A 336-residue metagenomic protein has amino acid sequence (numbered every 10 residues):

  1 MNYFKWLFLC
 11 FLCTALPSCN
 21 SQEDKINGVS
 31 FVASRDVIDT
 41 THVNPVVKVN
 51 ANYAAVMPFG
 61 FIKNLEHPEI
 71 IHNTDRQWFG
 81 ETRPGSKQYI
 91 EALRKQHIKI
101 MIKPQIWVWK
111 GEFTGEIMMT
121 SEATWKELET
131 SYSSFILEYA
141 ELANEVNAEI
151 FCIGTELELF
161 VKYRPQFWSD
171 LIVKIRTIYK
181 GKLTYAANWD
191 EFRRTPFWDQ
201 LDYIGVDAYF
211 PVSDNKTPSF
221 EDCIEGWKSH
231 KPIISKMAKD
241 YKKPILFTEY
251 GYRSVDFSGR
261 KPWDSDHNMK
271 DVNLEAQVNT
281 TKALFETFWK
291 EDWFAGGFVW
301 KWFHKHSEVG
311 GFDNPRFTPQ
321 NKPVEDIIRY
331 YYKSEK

Functional and structural regions predicted by a protein language model:
M1-E23: Bacterial Sec-dependent N-terminal signal peptides
N20-V49, M57: Boundary/entry segment of secreted carbohydrate-active catalytic domains
G28-A33, E69-R83, S121-S133, G154-Y163 (+2 more regions): The substrate-binding groove and active-site-proximal loops of carbohydrate-active enzymes, especially glycoside
N52-P68, R83-V161, F257, W300-K305: Substrate-binding cleft and catalytic face of glycoside hydrolase catalytic domains, especially the flexible beta-alpha
M101-I106, I150-V161, S169-R193, K242-Y250 (+1 more regions): Aromatic-lined carbohydrate-recognition surfaces of secreted/lumenal glycan-active proteins
I136-T155, A187-W227, P244, T248 (+1 more regions): Aromatic- and acid-rich polysaccharide-binding/catalytic face of secreted or lumenal carbohydrate-active enzymes
D207-E221, K236-V278, W300-P315: Active-site clefts of carbohydrate-active enzymes
P262, V278-A283, T287-K336: Aromatic-rich peripheral "rim/lid" segments of glycoside hydrolase catalytic domains that contact and position glycan
